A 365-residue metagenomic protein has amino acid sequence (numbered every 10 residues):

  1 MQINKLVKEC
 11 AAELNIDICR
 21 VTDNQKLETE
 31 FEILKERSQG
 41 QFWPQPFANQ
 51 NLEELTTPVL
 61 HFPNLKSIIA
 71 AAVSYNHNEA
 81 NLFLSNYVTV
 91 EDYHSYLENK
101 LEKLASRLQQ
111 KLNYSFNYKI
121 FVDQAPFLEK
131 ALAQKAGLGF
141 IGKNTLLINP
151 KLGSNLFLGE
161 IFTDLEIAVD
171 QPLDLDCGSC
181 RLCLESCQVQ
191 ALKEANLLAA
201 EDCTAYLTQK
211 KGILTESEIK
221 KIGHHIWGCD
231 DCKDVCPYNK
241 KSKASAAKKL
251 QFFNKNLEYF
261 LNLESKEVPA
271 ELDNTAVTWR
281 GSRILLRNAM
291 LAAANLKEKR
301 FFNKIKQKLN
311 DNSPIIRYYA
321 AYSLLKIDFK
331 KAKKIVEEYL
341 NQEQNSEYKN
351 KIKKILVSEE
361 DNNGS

Functional and structural regions predicted by a protein language model:
M1-D176, Q342-E347, K351: Auxiliary alpha/beta "docking" domains used to position bulky ligands
L182-A205, I222-K249: Iron-sulfur cluster-binding cysteine motifs and their immediate structural context in ferredoxin-like electron-transfer
F253-Q307: Alpha-helical adaptor scaffolds
E267-E271, E298-L309, F329-L340, N363-S365: Amphipathic alpha-helical scaffolding segments comprising HEAT/armadillo-like alpha-solenoid repeats
S282, N312-S313, Q344-N345: Short inter-helical turns and helix N-cap capping residues of alpha-solenoid HEAT/ARM repeat scaffolds
A289-M290, A320-A321, I352: Conserved hydrophobic register position within alpha-solenoid helical repeats
